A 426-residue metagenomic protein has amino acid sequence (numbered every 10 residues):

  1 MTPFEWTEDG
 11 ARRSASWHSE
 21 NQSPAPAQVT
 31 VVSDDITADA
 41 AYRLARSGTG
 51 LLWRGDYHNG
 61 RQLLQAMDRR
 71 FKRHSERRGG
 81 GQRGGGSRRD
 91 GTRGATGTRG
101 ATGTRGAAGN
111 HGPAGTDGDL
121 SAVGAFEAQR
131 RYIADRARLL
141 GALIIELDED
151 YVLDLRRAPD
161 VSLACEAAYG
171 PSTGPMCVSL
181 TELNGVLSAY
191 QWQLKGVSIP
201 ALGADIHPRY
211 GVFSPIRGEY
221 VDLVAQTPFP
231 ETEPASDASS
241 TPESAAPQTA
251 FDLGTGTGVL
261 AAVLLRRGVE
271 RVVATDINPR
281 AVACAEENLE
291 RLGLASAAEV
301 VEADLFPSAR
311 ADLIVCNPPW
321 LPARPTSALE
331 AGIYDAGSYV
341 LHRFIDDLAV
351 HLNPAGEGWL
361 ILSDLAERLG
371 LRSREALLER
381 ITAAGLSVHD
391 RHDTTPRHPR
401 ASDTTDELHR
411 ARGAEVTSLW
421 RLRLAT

Functional and structural regions predicted by a protein language model:
T2-I199: N-terminal auxiliary segments of SAM/dcSAM-dependent transferases
V161-T249, L253-V263, R412: SAM-dependent Rossmann-like transferase core, predominantly class I methyltransferases with a strong bias toward
Y220-C316, P322: Conserved SAM/SAH cofactor-binding pocket of Class I
P279-A281, P318-R343: Mobile active-site "lid"/loop adjacent to the S-adenosyl-L-methionine
L341-P354: A short glycine-rich, Lys/Arg-flanked "PGG" loop and its adjoining helix->strand segment in the class I
R343-F344, L369-G385: Short alpha-helix
A355-L362: Conserved beta-strand signature within the Rossmann-like core of class I S-adenosyl-L-methionine
L378-A425: Class I S-adenosyl-L-methionine
